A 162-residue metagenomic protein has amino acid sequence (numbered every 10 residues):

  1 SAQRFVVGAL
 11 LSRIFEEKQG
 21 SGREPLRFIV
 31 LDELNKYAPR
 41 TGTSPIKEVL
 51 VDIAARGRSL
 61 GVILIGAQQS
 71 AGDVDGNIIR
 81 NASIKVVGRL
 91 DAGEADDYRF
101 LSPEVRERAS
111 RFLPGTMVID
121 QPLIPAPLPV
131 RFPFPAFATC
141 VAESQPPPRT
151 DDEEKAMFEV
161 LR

Functional and structural regions predicted by a protein language model:
A2-R108: Conserved P-loop NTPase motor cores
Y98-I124: P-loop/Walker A phosphate-binding loop and immediately adjacent motor/lid segment at beta-alpha junctions
G115-R162: Conserved P-loop NTPase motor module
